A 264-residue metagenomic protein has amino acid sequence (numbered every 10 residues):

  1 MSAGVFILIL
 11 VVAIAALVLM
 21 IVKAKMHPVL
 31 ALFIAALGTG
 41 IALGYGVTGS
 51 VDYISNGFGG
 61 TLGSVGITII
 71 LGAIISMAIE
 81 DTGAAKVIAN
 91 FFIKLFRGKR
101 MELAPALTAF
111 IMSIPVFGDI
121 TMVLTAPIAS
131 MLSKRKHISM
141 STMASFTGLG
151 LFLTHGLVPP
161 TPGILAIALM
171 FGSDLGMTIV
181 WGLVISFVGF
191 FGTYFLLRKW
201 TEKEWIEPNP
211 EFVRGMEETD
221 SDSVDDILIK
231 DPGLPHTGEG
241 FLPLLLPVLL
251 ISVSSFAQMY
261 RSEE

Functional and structural regions predicted by a protein language model:
M1-L71, V87-L95, V248-E263: Hydrophobic transmembrane alpha-helices of multi-pass solute/ion transporters
A3-G4, L183, F187-E263: Long, contiguous bundles of hydrophobic transmembrane helices that form the permeation core of multi-pass
I9, A13, L17, A31 (+18 more regions): Alpha-helical transmembrane segments in multi-pass membrane proteins
K23-A36, T142-F152, L234-L246: Alpha-helical transmembrane segments of integral membrane proteins, especially early/N-terminal helices
P28-L32, Y53, E102, V123 (+2 more regions): Alpha-helical transmembrane segments and their helix-entry boundary regions
L43, E80-A85, L95-G98, L132-M143 (+2 more regions): Juxtamembrane helix-boundary/capping and inter-helix hinge elements in multi-pass membrane proteins
V47-K134: Membrane-embedded alpha-helical segments and adjacent helix-loop junctions characteristic of multi-pass solute
A73-I75, A109-A126, I138-E202: Alpha-helical transmembrane segments and, especially, the helix-loop junctions at the ends of these helices
